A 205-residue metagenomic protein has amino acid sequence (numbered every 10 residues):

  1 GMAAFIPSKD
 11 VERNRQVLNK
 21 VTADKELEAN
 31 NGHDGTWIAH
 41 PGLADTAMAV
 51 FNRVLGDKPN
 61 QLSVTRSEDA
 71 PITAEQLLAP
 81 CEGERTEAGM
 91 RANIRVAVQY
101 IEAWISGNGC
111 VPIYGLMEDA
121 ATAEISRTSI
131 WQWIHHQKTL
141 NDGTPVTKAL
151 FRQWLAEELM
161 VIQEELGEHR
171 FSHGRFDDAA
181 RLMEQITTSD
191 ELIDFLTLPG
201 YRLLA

Functional and structural regions predicted by a protein language model:
G1-A205: Expand to "…catalyze enediolate/carbanion chemistry for C-C bond making/breaking, isomerization, decarboxylation
